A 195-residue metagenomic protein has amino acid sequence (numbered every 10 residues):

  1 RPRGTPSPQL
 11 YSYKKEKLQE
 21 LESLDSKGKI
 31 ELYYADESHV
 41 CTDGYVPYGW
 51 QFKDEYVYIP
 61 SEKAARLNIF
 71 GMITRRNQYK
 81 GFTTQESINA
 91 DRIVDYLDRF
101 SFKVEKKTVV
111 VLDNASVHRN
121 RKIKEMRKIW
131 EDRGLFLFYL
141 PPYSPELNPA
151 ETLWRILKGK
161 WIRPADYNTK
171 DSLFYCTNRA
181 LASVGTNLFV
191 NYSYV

Functional and structural regions predicted by a protein language model:
R1-V195: Short functional hotspots at interaction and active-site rims
